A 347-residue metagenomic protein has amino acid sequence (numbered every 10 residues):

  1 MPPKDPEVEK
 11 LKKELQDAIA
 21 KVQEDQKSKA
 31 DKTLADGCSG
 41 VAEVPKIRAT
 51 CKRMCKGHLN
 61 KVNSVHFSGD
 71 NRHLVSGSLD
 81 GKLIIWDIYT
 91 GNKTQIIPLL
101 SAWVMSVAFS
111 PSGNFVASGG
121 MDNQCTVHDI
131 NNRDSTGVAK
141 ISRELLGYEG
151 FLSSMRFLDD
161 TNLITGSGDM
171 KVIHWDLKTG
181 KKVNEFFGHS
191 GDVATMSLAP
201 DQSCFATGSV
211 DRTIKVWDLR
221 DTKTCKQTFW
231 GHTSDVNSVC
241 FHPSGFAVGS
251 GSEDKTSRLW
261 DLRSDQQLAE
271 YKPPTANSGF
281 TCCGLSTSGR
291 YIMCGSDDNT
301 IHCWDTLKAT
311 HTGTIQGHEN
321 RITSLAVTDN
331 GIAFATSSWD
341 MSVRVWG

Functional and structural regions predicted by a protein language model:
M1-N60: Intrinsically disordered, low-complexity acidic/Ser/Thr/Pro-rich linker and tail segments in large eukaryotic scaffolds
C55-V62, P98-V104, L145-L152, F187-V193 (+3 more regions): WD40/WD-repeat beta-propeller blade N-cap
V65, G77, L83-D87, V107 (+8 more regions): WD40-repeat beta-propellers
H66-N71, A108-G113, M155-T161, T179 (+6 more regions): Loop/turn segments within WD40 beta-propeller blades
H73, K82, F115, Q124-T126 (+11 more regions): A conserved positional marker within WD40/Gbeta-like beta-propeller blades
G77-D80, G119-D122, G166-D169, T207-D211 (+3 more regions): Conserved strand-to-loop turn within each blade of WD40 beta-propeller repeats
T323-G347: Blade-level signature of beta-propeller repeat domains, shared across WD40, Kelch, NHL, RCC1 and BNR/Asp-box propellers
